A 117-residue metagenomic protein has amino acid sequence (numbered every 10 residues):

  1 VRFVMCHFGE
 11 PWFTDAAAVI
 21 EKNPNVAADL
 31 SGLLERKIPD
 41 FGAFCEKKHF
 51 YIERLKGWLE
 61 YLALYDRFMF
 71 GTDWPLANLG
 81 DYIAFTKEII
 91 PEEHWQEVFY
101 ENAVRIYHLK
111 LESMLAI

Functional and structural regions predicted by a protein language model:
V1-M69: Catalytic pocket-lining loop regions of alpha/beta-barrel enzymes, especially the amidohydrolase/enolase/GH5 lineages
F8-P11, W74, V98: Short beta->alpha linker loops
L33-E35, W74-A77: Short Gly/Pro-enriched loop/turn and capping motifs at secondary-structure junctions
K56-G57, A63-M69, L76-I117: Mid-to-C-terminal alpha-helical segments outside catalytic/metal-binding sites
